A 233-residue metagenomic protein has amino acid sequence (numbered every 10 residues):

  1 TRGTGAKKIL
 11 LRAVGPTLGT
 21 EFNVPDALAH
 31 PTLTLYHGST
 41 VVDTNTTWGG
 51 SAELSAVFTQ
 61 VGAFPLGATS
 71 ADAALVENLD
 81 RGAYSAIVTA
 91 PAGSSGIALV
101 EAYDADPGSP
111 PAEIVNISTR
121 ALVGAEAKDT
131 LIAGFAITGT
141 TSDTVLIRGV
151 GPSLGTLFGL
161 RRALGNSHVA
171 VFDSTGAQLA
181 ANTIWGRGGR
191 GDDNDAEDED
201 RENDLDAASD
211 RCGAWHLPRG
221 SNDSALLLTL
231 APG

Functional and structural regions predicted by a protein language model:
T1-G233: A sequence-level detector for low-complexity, Ser/Thr- and acidic-rich stretches
